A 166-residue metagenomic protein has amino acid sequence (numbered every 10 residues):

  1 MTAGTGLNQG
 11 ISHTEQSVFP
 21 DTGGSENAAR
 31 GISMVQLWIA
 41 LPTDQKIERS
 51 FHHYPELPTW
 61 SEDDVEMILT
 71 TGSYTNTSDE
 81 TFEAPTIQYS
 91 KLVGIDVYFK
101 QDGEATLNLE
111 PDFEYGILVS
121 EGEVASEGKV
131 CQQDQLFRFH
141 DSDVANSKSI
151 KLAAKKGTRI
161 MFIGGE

Functional and structural regions predicted by a protein language model:
M1-E166: Jelly-roll (double-stranded beta-helix
